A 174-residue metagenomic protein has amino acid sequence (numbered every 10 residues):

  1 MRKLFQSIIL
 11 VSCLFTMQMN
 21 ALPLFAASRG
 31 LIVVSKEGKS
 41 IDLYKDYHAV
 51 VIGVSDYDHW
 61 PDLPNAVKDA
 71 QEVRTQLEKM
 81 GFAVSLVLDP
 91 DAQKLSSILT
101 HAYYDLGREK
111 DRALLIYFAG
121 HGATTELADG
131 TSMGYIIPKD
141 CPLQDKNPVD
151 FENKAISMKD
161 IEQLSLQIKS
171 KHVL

Functional and structural regions predicted by a protein language model:
M1-H59, Q163, S170: Disordered regulatory segments flanking catalytic cores
V50-I52, V87, Y117-A119: Short hydrophobic segments within beta-strands
Y57-Q71: Glycine- and acidic-residue-enriched helix-capping/strand-helix junction motifs
D58-D62, S85, K146-N147: A generic structural signal for short coil/turn motifs at secondary-structure boundaries
E72-Q76: Residue-level detector of alpha-helical secondary structure
L77-L88: Short beta-strand elements in bilobed, periplasmic/extracellular small-molecule ligand-binding domains
P90, S96-A119, A123-L174: Caspase-like (clan CD) cysteine peptidase catalytic core
